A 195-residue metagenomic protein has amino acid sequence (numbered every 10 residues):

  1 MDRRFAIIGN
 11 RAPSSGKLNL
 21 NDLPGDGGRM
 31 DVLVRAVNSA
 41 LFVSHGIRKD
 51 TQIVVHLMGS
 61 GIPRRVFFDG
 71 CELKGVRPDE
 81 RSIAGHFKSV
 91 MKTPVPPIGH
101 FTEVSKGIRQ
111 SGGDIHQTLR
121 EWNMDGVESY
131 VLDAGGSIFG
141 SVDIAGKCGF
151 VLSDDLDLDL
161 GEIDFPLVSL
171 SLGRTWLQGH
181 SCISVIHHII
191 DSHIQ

Functional and structural regions predicted by a protein language model:
M1-Q195: Post-transcriptional modification and biogenesis factors for structured RNAs of the translation apparatus
